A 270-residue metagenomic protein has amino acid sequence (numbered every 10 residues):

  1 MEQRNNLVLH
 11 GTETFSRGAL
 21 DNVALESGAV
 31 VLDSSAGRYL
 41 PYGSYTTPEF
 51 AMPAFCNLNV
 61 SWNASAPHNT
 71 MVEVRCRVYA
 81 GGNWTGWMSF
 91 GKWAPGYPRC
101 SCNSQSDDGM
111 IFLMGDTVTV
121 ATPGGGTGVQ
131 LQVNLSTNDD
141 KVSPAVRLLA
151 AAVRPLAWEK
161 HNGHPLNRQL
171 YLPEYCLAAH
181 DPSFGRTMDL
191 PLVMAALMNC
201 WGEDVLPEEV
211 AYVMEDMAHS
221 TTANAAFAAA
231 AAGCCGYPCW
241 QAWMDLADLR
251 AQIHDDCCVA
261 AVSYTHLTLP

Functional and structural regions predicted by a protein language model:
M1-R168: Beta-strand-rich ligand- or partner-binding modules with a strong bias toward extracellular/periplasmic carbohydrate
S61, A178, V262: Residues in well-ordered beta-strands of folded domains
W62, W84-W87, F184, T221-F227: Tryptophan-centered motif/residue detector
C100-D107, H180-F184, G236: Acidic/glycine-enriched edge-of-secondary-structure segments
N134-H219: Active-site-adjacent structural segments surrounding the nucleophilic cysteine of cysteine proteases and isopeptidases
E209-L267: Conserved active-site-adjacent core of cysteine acyl-enzyme catalytic domains
